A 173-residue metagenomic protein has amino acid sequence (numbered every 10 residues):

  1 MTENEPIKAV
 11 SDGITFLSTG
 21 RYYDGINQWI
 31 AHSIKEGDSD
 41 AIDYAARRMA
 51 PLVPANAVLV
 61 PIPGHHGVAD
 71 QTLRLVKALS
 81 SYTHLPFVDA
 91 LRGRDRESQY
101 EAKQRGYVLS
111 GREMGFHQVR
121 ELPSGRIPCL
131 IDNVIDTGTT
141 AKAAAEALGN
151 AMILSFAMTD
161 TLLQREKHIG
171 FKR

Functional and structural regions predicted by a protein language model:
M1-V58, R92-S124: Active-site-facing substrate-recognition patch
P51, K77, S81, E146-N150: Short, well-ordered alpha-helices that flank and scaffold nucleotide-derived cofactor binding pockets
A55-H66, P128: Short glycine-rich phosphate-binding loop at a beta-alpha junction
H66-V68, D136: Glycine-/small-residue-rich active-site loops that bind phosphorylated ligands and cofactors
A69-L73, K77: Short, surface-exposed alpha-helical segments at coil->helix boundaries
L75, Y82, R92-R96: Long, charge-dense
A90, S98-R173: PRPP/pyrophosphate-binding module of the type I phosphoribosyltransferase fold
